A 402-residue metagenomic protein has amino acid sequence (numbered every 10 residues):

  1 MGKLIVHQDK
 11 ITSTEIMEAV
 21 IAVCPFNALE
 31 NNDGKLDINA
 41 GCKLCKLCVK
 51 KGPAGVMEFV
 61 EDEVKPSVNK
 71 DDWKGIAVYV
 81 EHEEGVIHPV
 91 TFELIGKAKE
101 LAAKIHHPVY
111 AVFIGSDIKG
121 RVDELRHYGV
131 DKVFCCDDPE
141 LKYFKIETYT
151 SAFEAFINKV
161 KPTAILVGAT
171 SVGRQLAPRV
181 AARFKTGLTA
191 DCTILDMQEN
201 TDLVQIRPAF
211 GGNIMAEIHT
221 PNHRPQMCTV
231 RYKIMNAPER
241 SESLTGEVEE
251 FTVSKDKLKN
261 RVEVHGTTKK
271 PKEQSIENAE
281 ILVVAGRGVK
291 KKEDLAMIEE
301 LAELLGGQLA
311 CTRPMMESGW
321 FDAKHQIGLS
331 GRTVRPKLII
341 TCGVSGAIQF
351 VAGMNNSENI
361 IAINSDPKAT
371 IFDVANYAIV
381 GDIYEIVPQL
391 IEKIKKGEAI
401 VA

Functional and structural regions predicted by a protein language model:
M1-A402: N-terminal glycine-rich FAD/FM-binding segment characteristic of electron-transfer flavoproteins
